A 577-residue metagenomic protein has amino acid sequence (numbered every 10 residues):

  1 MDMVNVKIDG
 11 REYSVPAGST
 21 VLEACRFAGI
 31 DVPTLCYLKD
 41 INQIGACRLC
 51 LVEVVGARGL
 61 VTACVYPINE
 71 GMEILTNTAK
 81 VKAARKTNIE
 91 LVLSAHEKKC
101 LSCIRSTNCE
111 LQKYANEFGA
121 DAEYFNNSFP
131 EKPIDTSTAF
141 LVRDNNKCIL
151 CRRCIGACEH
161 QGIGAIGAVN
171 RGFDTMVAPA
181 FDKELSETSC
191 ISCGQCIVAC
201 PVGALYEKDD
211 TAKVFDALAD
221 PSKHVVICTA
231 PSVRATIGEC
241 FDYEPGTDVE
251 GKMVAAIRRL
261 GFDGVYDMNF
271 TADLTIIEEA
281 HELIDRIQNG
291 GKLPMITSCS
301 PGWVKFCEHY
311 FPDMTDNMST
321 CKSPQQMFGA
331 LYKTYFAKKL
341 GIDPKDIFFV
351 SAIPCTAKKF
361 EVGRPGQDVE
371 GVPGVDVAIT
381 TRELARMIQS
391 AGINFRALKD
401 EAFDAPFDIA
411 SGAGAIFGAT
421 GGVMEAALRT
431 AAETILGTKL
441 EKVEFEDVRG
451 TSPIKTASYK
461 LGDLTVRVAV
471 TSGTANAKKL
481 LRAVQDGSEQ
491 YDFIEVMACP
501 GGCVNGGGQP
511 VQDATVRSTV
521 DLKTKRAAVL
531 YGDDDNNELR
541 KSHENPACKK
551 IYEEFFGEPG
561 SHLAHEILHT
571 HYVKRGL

Functional and structural regions predicted by a protein language model:
M1-D9: Eukaryote-biased recognition of intrinsically disordered, low-complexity regulatory segments
V4-N5, V15-G71, N77, V81-A83 (+1 more regions): Iron-sulfur-associated redox domains of electron-transfer enzymes in respiratory and anaerobic energy metabolism
T20, R153, Q195: Residue-level recognition of oxygen-bearing side chains
R48-S192, L205-D220, H224: Fe-S ferredoxin-like electron-transfer domains and their immediately adjacent linker/connector regions across
A157-C158, C200, V249: Cysteine-centered loop/knuckle micro-motif
G162, C200, F336-L340: Structural motif corresponding to the C-terminal cap of alpha-helices
G194-D209, A378: Phosphate/diphosphate-binding loops
